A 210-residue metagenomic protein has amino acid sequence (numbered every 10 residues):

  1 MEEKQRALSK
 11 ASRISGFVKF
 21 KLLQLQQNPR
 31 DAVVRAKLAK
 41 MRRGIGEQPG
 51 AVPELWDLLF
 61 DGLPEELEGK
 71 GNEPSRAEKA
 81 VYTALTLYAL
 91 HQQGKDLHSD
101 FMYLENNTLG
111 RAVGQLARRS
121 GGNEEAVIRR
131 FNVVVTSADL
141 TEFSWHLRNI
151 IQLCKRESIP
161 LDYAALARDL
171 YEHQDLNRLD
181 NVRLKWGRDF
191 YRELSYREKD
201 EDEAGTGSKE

Functional and structural regions predicted by a protein language model:
M1-Q48, L153: Long, acidic, intrinsically disordered low-complexity segments
E3-Q5, I150, T206-E210: Extended, compositionally biased interaction tracts of eukaryotic scaffold proteins
V18-L22, Q48-E73, L170-Y171: Short amphipathic alpha-helical segments and their helix-coil junctions
Q27, D31, R42-P49, L67-S75 (+4 more regions): Short, charged/polar micro-motifs that form catalytic or ligand-binding hotspots
R35, A39, P53, D57 (+5 more regions): Non-catalytic, well-ordered alpha-helical scaffold segments
P64-A112: Aromatic- and glycine-enriched beta-alpha-beta binding-site module
S99-E172: Conserved binding-pocket/active-site segment within a compact domain
C154-E210: Alpha-helical oligomerization segments
